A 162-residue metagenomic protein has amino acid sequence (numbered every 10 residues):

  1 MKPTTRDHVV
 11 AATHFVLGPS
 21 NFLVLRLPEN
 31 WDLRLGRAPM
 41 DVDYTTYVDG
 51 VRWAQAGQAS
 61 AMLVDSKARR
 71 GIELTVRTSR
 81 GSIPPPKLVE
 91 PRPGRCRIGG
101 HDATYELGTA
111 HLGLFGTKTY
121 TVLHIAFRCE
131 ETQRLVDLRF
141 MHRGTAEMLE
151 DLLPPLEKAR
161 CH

Functional and structural regions predicted by a protein language model:
M1-G57, R95-I98, F115-T117, E130-H162: N-terminal targeting sequences that direct proteins away from the cytosol to non-cytosolic compartments
K2, R6, K67-R70, R77 (+3 more regions): Context-gated lysine
V9-A11, V16-L17, S60, S82 (+4 more regions): Residue-level detector of functional hotspots within protein domains
V24-R26, D32, M62, G71-T75 (+3 more regions): Ordered hydrophobic segments in well-structured contexts
V48-P85: A short acidic-to-branched-hydrophobic micro-motif
M62-R69, L112-V122, R160: Short, Lys/Arg-enriched charge-dense amphipathic segments
T75, S82-V89, L149-R160: Surface-exposed flexible segments
V76-E131: Signature of long, low-cysteine stretches enriched in small and polar/charged residues
